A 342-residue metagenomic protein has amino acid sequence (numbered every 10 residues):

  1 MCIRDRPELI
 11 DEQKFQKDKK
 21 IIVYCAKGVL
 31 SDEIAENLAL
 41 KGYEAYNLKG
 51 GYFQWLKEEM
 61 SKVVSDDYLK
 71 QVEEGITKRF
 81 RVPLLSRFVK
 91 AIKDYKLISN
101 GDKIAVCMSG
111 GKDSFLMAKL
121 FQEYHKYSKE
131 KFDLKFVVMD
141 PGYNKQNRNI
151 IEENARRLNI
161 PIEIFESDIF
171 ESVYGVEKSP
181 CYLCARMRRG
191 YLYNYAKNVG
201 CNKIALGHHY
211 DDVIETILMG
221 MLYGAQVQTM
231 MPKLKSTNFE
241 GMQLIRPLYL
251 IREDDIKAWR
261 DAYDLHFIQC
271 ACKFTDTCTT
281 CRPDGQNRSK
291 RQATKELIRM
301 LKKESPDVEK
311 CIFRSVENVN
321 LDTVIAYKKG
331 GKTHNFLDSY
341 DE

Functional and structural regions predicted by a protein language model:
R4-I22, A26-G75: Rhodanese-like catalytic fold shared by cysteine-dependent sulfurtransferases and DSP/PTP-type phosphatases
I22, Y46, K135-V137, E163-F165 (+4 more regions): Hydrophobic/aromatic beta-strand patches that form the interior of the parallel beta-sheet core in alpha/beta enzyme
Y43, I160, L265: Short phosphate-binding/catalytic loops that engage adenosine nucleotides
L56, E171-E177, C278-T280: A short acidic, helix-capping loop that chelates divalent metal ions and anchors anionic groups
V64-M219, Y223-V227, M231, D254-A262: ATP-dependent adenylation/nucleotidyltransferase module used to activate substrates
Q71-G75, R186-V199, P232-F239, T294-S315: Short, basic, helix/turn surface patches
L134, D211-A293, L297-I298: Catalytic subdomain that performs nucleotidyl-dependent activation
L265-E342: The feature marks non-catalytic terminal segments
